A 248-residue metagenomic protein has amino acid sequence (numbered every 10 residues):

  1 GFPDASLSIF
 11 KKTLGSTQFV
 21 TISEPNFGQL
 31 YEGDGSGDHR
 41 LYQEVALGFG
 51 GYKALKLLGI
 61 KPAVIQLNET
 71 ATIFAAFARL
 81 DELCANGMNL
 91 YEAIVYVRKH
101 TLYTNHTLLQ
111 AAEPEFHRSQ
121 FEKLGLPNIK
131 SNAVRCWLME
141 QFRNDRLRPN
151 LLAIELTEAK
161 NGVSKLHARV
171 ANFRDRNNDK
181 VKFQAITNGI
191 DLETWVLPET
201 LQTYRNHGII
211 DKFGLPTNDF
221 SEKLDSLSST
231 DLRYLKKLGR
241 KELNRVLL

Functional and structural regions predicted by a protein language model:
G1-L248: Catalytic cores of carbohydrate-active enzymes across secretory and cytosolic contexts
